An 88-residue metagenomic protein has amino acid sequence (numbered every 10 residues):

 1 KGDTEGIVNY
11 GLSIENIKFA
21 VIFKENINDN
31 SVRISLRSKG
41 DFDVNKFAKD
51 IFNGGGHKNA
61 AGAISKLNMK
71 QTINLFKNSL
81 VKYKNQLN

Functional and structural regions predicted by a protein language model:
K1-N88: Gly/His-enriched, cation/cofactor- and phosphate-binding structural elements
